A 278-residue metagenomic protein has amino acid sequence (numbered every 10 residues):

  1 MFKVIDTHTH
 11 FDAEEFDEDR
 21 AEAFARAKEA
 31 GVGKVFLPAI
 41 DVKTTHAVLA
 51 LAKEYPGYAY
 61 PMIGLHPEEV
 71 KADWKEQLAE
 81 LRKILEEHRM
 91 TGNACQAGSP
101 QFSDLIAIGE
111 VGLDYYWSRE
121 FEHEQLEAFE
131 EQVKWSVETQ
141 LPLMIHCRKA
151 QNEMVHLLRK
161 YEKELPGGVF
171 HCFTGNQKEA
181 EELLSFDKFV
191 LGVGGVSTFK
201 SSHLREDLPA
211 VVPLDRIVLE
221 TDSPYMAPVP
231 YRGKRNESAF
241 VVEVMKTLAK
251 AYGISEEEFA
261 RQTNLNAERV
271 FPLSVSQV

Functional and structural regions predicted by a protein language model:
M1-V278: Mid-domain alpha/beta scaffold segments of enzyme catalytic cores
